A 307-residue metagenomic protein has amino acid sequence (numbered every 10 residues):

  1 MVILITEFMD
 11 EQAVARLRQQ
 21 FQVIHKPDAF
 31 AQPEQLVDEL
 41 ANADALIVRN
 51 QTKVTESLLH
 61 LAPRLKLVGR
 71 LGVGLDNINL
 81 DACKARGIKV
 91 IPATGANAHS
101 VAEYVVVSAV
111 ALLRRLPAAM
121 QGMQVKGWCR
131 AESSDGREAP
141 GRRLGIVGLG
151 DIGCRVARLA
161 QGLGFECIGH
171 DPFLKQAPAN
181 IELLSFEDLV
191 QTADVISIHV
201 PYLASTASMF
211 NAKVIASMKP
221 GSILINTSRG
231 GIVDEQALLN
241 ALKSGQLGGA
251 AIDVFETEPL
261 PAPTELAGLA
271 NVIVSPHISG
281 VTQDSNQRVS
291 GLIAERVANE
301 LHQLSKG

Functional and structural regions predicted by a protein language model:
M1-I91, Q191, N211-K213: An N-terminal-biased, well-structured beta-alpha scaffold segment characteristic of Rossmann-like dinucleotide-binding
K26-D28, L71-G72, I88-H99, D171 (+2 more regions): Short beta->alpha connector loops at strand-helix junctions that form conserved, small/polar/Pro-enriched
V54-L59, P172-E265: Rossmann-like adenosine-cofactor binding region
L65, P140-R143, A212, G221: Phosphate-coordination loops involved in phosphoryl transfer and adenosine-cofactor binding
R86, Y104, E166, G221-G307: Rossmann-like dinucleotide-binding domain for NAD(H)/NADP(H)
R86-I88, T94-R143, R158: Phosphate-binding beta-alpha-beta segment of Rossmann-like dinucleotide-binding domains, i.e., the NAD(P)
L149-G150: Glycine-rich Rossmann-fold phosphate-binding loop(s) that bind the pyrophosphate of adenine dinucleotide cofactors
G153-C154: N-terminal Rossmann-fold NAD(P) dinucleotide-binding loop
